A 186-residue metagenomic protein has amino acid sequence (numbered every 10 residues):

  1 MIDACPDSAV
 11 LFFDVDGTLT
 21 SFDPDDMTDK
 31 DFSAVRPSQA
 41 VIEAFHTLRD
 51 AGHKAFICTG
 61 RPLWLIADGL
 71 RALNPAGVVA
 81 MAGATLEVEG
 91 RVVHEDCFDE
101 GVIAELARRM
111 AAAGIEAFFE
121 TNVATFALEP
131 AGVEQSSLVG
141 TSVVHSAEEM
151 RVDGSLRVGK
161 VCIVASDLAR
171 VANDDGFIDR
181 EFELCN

Functional and structural regions predicted by a protein language model:
I2-C5, L70: Short loop/turn motifs at secondary-structure junctions and domain boundaries
A4-K30, I57: Asp-based phosphoryl-transfer active-site loop
G17, T85-V88, V152-G154: Short, basic/glycine-rich phosphate-binding loops at helix/coil junctions that contact nucleotide phosphates
D23-T47: Basic, amphipathic juxtamembrane/active-site segments that coordinate anionic phosphate or diphosphate groups
S33-V35, C97, V164: Conserved beta-strand/loop elements of the cytosolic catalytic core of P-type E1-E2 ATPases, chiefly in the P-domain
Q39-E134: Active-site phosphate-binding/coordination module
R109, A113-E116, E120-N186: Conserved acidic, metal-coordinating active-site core of Asp-based, Mg2+-dependent phosphoryl-transfer enzymes
